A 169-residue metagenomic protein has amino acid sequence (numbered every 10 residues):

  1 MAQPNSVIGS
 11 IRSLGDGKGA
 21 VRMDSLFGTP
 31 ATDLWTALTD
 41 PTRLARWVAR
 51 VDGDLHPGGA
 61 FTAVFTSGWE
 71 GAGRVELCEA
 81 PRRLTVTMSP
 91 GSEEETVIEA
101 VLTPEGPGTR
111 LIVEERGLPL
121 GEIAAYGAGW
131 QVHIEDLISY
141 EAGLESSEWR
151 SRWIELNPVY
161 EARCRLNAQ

Functional and structural regions predicted by a protein language model:
M1-G15, G108-R110, E115-Q169: Terminal "cap-and-tail" regions of soluble proteins that handle hydrophobic small molecules
M1-V51: Hydrophobic ligand-binding cavity/cleft-lining segments
S25, G53, S147, S151: Flexible, active-site-adjacent loop/turn segments at secondary-structure boundaries
T36-A49, A80, A128, V132-S139: Short, intrinsically disordered, mixed-charge
A45, A49-P57, T62-P119: Hydrophobic-ligand binding "helix-grip"
